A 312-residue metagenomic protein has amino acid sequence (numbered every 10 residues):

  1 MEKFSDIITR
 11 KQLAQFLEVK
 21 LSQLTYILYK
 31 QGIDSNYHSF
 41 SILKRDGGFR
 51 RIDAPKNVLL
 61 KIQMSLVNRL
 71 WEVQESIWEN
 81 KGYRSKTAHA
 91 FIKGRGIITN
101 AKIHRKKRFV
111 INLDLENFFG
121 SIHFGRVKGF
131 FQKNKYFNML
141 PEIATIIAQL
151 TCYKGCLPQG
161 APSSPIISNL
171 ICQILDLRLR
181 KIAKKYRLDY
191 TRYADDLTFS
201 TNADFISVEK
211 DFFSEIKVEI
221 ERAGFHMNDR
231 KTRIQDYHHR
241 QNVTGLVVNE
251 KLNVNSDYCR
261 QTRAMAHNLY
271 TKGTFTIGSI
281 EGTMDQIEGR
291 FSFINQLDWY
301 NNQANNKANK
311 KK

Functional and structural regions predicted by a protein language model:
M1-A161, L170-Q173, L177, F205-K312: Right-hand nucleic-acid polymerase module
S76-I77, A183-D189: Surface-exposed helix-capping loop/turn segments at secondary-structure junctions
N112-E116, G160, S164, Y186-A203: Catalytic palm active-site di-aspartate
